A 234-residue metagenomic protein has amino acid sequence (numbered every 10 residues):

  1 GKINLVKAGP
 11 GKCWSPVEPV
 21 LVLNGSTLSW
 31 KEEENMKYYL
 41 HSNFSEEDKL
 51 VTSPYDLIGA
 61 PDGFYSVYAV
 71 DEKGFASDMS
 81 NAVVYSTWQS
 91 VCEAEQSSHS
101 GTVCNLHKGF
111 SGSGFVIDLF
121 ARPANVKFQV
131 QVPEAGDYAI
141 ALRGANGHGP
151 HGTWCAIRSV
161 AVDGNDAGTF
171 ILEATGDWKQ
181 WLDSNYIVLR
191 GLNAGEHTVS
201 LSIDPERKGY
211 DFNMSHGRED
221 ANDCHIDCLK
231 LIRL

Functional and structural regions predicted by a protein language model:
G1-S15, G74, S80, D223-L234: A recurrent domain-boundary module in secreted/ectodomain proteins
A8-E33, S77-S86: Pro/Thr/Ser/Gly-rich low-complexity, intrinsically disordered linker/stalk tracts
K31-K37, A135, C155: Short proline/glycine-enriched turn/loop motifs at strand-loop junctions of beta-rich domains
N35-D48: Extracellular low-complexity, O-glycosylation-prone stalks/linkers
S45-T52, N165-F170: Surface-exposed loop/edge segments in extracytoplasmic proteins
V51-Y55, N185: Short S/T/G- and acidic-enriched coil/turn segments that sit immediately N-terminal to beta-strands in beta-sandwich
L57-A76: Beta-strand-rich modules
Y85-L234: Extracytoplasmic
